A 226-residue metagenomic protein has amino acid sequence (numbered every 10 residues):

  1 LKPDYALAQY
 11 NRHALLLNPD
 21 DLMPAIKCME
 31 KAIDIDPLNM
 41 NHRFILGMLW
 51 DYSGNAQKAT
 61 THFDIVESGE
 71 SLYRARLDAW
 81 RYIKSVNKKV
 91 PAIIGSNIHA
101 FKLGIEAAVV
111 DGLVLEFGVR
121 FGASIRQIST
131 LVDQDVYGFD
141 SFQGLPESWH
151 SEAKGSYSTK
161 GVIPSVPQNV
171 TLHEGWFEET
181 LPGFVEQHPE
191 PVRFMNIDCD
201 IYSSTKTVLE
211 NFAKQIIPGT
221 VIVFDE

Functional and structural regions predicted by a protein language model:
Y5, N39, L72-Y73: Residue-level recognition of tetratricopeptide repeat
C28, R74, W80, A107-E226: S-adenosylmethionine/decaboxylated-SAM
Y52, F63-L113: Class I SAM-dependent methyltransferase Rossmann-like catalytic core, especially the SAM/SAH-binding loop
